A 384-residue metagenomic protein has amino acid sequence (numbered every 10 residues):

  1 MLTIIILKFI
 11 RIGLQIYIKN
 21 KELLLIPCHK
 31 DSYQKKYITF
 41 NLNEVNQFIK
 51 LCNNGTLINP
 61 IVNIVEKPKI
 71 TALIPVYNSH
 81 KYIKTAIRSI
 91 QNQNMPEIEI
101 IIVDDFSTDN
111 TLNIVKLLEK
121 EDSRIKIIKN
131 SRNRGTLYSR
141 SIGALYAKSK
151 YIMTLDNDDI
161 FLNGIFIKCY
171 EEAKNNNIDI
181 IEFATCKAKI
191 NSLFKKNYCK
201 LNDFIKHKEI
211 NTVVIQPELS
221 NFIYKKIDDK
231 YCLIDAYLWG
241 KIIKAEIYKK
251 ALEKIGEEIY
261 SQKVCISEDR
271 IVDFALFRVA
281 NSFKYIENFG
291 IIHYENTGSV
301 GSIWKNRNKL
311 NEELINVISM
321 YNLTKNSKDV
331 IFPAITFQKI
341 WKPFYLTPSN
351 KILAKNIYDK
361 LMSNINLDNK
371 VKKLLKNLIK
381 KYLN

Functional and structural regions predicted by a protein language model:
L2-S89: N-proximal low-complexity "stem/linker" segments adjacent to membrane-targeting elements
R88-E97: Short, acidic, metal-binding catalytic loop of nucleotide-sugar glycosyltransferases
S89, D104-I114, R132: A conserved acidic beta->alpha catalytic loop
N130-A147: Glycine-rich, basic loop-to-helix element that forms the pyrophosphate-binding segment of sugar-nucleotide handling
I152: Short aromatic/hydrophobic "clamp" motif used to bind/position activated sugar donors
G164-K208: Conserved donor NDP-sugar-binding/catalytic core segment of glycosyltransferases
T212-K305: Conserved nucleotide-sugar donor-binding catalytic segment
N288-N296, I303-I331, F337-Q338, P343-F344 (+1 more regions): Catalytic core of nucleotide-sugar-dependent glycosyltransferases
